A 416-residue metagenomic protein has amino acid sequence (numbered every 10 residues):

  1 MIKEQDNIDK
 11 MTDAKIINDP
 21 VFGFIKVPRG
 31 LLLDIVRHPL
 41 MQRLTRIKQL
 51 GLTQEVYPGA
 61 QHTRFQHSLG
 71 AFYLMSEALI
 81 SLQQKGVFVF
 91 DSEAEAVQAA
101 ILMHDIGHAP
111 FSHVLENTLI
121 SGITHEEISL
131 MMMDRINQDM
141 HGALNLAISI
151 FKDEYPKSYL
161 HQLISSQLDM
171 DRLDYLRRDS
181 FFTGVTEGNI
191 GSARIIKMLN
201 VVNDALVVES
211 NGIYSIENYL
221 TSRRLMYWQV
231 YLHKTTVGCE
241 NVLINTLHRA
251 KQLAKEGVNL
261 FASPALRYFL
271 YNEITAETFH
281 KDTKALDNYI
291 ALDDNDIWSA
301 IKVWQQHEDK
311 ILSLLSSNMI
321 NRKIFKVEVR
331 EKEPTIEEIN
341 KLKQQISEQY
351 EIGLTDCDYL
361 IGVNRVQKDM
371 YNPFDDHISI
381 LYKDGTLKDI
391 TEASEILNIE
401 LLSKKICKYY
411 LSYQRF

Functional and structural regions predicted by a protein language model:
M1-A96, P110-E116, I120-F416: Histidine-centered, transition-metal-coordinating active-site segments
E95-M103, G107: Short alpha-helix carrying the canonical HExxH Zn2+-binding catalytic motif
